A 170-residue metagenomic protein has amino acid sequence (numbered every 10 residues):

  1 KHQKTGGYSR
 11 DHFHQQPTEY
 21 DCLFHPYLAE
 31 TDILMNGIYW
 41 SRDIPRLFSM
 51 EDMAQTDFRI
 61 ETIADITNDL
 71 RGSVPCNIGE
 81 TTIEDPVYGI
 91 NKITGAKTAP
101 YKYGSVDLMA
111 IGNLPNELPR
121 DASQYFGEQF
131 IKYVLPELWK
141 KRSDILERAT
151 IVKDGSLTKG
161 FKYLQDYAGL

Functional and structural regions predicted by a protein language model:
K1-E30: Glycine-rich phosphate/diphosphate-binding loop of Rossmann-like nucleotide-binding domains
Q3-K4, R42, D52, P115: Non-transmembrane, interaction-prone segments in cytosolic or luminal domains
G6-Y8, L34-N36, E80: N-terminal start-of-chain detector that recognizes signal peptides and the immediate post-cleavage beginning
S9-E19, N36-D43, L114: Glycine-rich phosphate/diphosphate-binding loops and the adjacent beta-loop-alpha structural elements that coordinate
D11, T62, T67-L170: Adenosine-phosphate binding glycine-rich loop
D21-Y39, D43-I63: Rossmann-fold NAD(P) dinucleotide-binding segment
